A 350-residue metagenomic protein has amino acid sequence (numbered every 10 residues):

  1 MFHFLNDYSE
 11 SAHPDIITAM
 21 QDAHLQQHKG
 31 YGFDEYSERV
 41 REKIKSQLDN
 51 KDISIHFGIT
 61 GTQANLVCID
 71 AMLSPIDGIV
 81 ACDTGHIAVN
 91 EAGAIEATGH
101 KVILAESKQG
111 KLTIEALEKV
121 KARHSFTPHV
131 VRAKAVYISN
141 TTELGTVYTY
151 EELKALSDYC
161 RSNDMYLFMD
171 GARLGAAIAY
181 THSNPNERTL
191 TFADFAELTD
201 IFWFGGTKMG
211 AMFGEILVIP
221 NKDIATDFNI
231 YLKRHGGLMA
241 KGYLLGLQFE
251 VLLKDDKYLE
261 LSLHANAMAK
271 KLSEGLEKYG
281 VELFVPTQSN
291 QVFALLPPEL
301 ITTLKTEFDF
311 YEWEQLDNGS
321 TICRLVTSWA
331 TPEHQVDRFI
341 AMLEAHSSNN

Functional and structural regions predicted by a protein language model:
F2-E307, D317-T331, F339-S347: Conserved PLP-enzyme active-site core in the AAT-like
